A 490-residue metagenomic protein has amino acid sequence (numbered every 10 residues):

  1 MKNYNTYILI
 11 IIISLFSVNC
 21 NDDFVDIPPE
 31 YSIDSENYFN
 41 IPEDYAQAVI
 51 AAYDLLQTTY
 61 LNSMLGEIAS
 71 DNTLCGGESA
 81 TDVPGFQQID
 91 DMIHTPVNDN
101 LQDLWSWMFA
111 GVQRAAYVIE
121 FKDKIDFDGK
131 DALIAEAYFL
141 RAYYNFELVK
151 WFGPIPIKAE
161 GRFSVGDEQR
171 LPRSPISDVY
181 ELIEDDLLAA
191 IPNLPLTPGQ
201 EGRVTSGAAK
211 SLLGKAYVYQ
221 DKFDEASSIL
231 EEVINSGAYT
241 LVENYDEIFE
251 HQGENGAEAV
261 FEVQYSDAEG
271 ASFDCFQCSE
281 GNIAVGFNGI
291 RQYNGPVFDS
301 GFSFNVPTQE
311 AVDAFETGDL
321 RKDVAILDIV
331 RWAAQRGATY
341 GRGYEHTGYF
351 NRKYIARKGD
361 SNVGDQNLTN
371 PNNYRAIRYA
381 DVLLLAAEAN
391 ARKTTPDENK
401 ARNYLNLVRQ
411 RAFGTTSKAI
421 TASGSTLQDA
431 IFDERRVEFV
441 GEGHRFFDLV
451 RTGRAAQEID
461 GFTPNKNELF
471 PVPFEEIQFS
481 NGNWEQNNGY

Functional and structural regions predicted by a protein language model:
C20-F24, P42, Y53, T73 (+9 more regions): Long, intrinsically disordered, low-complexity segments
N21-D82, L188-I191, R203-R342, I459: An aromatic- and glycine-enriched ligand-binding surface/loop that stacks and positions planar moieties
P42, A46-I50, D54-Y60, V83-F152 (+7 more regions): Conserved, well-structured interaction surfaces
Y45, Y180, F223, P396-E398: TPR-repeat structural position
M92-I93, E310-R378: Flexible, polar/acidic helix-loop-strand segments at domain edges
I134, R141, L213, Q220 (+3 more regions): Structural register within alpha-helical repeat arrays
